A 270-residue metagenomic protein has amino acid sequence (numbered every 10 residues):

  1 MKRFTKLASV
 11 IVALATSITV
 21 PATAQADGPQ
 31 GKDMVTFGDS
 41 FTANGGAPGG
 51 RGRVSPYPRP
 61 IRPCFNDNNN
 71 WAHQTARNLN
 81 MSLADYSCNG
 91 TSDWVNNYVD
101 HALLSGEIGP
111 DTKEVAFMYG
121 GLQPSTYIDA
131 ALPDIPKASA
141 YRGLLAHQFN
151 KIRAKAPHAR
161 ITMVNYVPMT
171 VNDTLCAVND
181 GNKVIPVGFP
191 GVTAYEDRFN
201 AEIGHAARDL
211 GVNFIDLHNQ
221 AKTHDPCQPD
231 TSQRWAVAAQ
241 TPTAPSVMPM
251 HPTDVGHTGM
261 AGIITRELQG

Functional and structural regions predicted by a protein language model:
M1-A26: Secretory targeting and sorting signals
T23-T36, N96-V115, A146-H158, T265: Short amphipathic alpha-helices and their capping/turn segments at secondary-structure boundaries
P29-N66: Short glycine-rich His-centered loop
D33-G38, T42-N44, S82-S87, K113-Y119 (+4 more regions): Structural recognition of the beta-strand scaffold that forms the well-ordered cores of secreted hydrolase catalytic
G45-G49, N97, Y127-A130, D173-L175: Short, solvent-exposed loop/turn and secondary-structure capping segments
R53-S139, G143: Conserved SGNH/GDSL esterase-like catalytic core that processes O-acyl groups on lipids and polysaccharides
Q74-S82, H147-T162, Y195-D216, E267: A structural motif corresponding to the C-terminal end of an alpha-helix and its immediate exit/capping segment
M169-G270: Catalytic His-Asp segment of secreted/periplasmic serine-dependent ester chemistry enzymes
